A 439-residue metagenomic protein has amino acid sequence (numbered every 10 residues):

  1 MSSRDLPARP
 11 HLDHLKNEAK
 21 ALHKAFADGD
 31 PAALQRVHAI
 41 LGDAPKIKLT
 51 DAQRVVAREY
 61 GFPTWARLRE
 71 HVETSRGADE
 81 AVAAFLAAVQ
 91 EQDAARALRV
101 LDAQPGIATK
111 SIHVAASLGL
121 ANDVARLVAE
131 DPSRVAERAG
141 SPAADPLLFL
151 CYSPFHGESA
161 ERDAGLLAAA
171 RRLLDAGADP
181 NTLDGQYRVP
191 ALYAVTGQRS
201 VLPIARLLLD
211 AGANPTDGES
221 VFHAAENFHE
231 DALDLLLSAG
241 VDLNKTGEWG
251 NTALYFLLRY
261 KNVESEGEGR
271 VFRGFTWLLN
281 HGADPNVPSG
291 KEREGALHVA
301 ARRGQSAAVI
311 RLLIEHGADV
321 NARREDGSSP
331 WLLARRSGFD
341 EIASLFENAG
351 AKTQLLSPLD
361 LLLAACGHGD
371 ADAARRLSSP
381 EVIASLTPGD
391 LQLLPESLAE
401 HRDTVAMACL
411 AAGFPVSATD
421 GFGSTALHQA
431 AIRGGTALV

Functional and structural regions predicted by a protein language model:
M1-A97, L118: Intrinsically disordered, low-complexity eukaryotic regions enriched in glycine, serine and charged residues
A78-A87, I107, S111, G269 (+2 more regions): Ankyrin-repeat-protein effector appendages
A87-Q90, V114-L120, F149-L166, Y193-V201 (+7 more regions): Ankyrin repeat A-helix N-terminal signature
R96, D123, A169, P203-I204 (+7 more regions): Conserved ankyrin/ankyrin-like repeat signature
L101-P105, V128-R134, R171-D179, R206-A213 (+6 more regions): Ankyrin repeat domain, specifically the short helix-to-loop turn at the C-terminus of the second helix of each repeat
A108, A143, Y187-R188, D217 (+6 more regions): Start-of-repeat signature of ankyrin repeats
A139-G140, D184-G185, E219, G247 (+4 more regions): Ankyrin repeat boundary/linker residues
V189-R206, A211-F275: Solenoidal tandem-repeat scaffolds enriched in leucines and small polar residues
